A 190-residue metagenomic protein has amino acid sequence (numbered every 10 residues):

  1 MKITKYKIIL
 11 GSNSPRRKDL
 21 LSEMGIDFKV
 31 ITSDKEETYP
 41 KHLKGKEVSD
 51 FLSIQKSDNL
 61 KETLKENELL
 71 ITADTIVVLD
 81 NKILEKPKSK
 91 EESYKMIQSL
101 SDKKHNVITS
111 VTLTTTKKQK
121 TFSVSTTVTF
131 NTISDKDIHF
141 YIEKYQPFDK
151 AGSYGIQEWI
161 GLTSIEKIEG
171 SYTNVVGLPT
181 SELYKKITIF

Functional and structural regions predicted by a protein language model:
K2-I9, L43-F190: Anionic-ligand binding patches
I3-I26: N-terminal beta1-alpha1 ligand-phosphate binding loop
S12-S14, S33, S171: Short linear Ser/Thr-Pro motifs
P15, K35, K118: Short, glycine/serine-rich, charged loops/turns that create anion-binding and catalytic segments at active sites
D19-E23, P40, E62-T63: Short loop/helix-cap segments at secondary-structure boundaries that form the rim of catalytic
F28-Y39: A short beta-strand-loop structural module common to alpha/beta enzyme folds
